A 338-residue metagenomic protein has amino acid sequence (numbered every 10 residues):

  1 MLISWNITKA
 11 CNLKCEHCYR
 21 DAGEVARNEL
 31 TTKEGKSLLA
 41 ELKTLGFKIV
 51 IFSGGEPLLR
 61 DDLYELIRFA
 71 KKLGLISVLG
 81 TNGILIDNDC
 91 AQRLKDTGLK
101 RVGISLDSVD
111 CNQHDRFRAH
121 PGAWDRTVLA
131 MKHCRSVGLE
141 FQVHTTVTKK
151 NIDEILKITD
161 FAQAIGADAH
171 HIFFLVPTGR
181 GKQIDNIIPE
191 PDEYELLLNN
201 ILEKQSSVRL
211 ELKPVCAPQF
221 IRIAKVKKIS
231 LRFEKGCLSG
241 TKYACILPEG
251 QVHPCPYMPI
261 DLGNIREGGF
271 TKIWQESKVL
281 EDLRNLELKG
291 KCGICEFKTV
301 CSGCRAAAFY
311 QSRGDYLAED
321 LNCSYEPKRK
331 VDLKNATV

Functional and structural regions predicted by a protein language model:
M1-A26, A40-T44, F270, K334: N-terminal pre-core extensions flanking Radical SAM catalytic domains
M1-S4, K14, S230-L231, K278 (+2 more regions): N-terminal [4Fe-4S]-dependent radical SAM core
I3, C18, E29-P177, I187-E190: Radical SAM/AdoMet-radical enzyme domain recognition
R20-N28, P259-G263, K298-D332: Iron-sulfur (Fe-S) cluster-binding segments and ferredoxin-like electron-carrier domains, especially [2Fe-2S]
L42-G54, D320-V338: Short Fe-S-cluster ligation motifs
P191-V226, Q251-G303, F309: C-terminal accessory region of radical SAM enzymes
C237-T241: Short, small/polar residue-rich loop motifs at catalytic or cofactor-binding pockets
I246-L247: Short, acidic, Ser/Thr-enriched surface-loop or helix-capping motifs
